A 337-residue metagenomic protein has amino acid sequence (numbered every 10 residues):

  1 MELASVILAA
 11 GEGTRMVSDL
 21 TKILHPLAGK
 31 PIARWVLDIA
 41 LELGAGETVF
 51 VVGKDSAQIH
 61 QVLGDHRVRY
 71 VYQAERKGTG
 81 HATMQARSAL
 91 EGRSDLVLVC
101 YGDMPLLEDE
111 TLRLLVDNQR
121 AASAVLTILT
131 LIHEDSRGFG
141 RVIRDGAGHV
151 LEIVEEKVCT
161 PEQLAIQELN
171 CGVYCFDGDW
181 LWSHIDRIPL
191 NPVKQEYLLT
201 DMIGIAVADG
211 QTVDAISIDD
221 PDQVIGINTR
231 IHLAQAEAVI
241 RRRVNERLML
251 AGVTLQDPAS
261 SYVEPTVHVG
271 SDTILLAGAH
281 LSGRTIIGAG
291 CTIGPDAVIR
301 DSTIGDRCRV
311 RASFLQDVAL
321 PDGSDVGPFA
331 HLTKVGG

Functional and structural regions predicted by a protein language model:
M1-S18: N-terminal nucleotide-binding beta1-loop-alpha1 segment
L3-A4, I39, A45-T48, R87 (+7 more regions): Catalytic cores of nucleotide-enabled group-transfer and carboxylate-activating enzymes in metabolic and assembly-line
A4, K30-C100, L106-D117: Conserved N-terminal catalytic core of the sugar/cofactor nucleotidyltransferase
S5-I7, F50, L98-V99, L126-L129 (+1 more regions): Structural beta-sheet core signal
A45, S94, A122-L126, Q211: Short, high-confidence coil segments that cap the C-terminus of an alpha-helix and link into the following beta-strand
A57, H66, L107-V193: Conserved core of the sugar-phosphate nucleotidyltransferase
L151-R241: Catalytic-core segments of class I nucleotidyltransferases/pyrophosphorylases that form NMP-activated intermediates
V253-L255, A259-S261, V267-L275, A279 (+7 more regions): A structural motif detector for beta-strand N-caps
